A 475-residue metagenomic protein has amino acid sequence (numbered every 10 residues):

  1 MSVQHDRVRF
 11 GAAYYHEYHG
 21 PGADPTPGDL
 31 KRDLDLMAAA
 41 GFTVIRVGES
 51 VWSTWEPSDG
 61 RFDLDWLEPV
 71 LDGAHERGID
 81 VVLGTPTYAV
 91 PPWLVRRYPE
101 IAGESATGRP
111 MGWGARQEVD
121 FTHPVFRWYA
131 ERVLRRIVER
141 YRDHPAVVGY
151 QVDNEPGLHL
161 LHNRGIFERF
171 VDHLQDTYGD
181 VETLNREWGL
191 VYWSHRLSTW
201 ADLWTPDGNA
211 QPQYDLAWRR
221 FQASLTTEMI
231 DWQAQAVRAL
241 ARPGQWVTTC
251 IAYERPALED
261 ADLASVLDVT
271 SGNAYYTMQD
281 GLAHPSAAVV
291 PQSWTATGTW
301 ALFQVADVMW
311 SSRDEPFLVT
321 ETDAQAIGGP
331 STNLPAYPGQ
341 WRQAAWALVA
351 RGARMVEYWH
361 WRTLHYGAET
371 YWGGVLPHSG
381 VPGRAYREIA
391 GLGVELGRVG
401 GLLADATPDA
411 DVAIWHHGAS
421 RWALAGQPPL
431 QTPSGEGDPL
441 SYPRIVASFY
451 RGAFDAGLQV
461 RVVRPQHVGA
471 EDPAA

Functional and structural regions predicted by a protein language model:
V3-F10, G41-T43, H75-V81, D143-V148 (+6 more regions): Short, well-ordered coil/turn segments that N-cap beta-strands
F10-P25, S50-D65, G112-E131, D153-L160 (+7 more regions): The substrate-binding groove and active-site-proximal loops of carbohydrate-active enzymes, especially glycoside
A12, M37, I45, A74 (+11 more regions): Conserved, mostly hydrophobic/aromatic
H19-A39, A130-R136, A252-L263, A336-A347 (+1 more regions): Short, acidic/polar
D29-M111, R135-V138, Q233-R242, Q340 (+1 more regions): Aromatic-lined substrate-binding rim segments of carbohydrate-active enzymes
A106-A301: Polysaccharide-binding and catalytic clefts of secreted carbohydrate-active enzymes
M278, A287, P291-A475: Carbohydrate-binding surfaces of carbohydrate-active enzymes
